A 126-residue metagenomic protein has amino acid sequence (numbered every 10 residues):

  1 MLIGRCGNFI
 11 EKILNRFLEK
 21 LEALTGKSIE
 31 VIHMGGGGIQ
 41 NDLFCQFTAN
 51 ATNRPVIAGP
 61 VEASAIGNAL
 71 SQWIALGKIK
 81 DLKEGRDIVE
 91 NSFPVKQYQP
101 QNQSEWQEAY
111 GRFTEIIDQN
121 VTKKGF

Functional and structural regions predicted by a protein language model:
M1-F126: Glycine/Thr-rich phosphate-binding loops that ligate phosphate moieties of nucleotide and other phosphorylated ligands
